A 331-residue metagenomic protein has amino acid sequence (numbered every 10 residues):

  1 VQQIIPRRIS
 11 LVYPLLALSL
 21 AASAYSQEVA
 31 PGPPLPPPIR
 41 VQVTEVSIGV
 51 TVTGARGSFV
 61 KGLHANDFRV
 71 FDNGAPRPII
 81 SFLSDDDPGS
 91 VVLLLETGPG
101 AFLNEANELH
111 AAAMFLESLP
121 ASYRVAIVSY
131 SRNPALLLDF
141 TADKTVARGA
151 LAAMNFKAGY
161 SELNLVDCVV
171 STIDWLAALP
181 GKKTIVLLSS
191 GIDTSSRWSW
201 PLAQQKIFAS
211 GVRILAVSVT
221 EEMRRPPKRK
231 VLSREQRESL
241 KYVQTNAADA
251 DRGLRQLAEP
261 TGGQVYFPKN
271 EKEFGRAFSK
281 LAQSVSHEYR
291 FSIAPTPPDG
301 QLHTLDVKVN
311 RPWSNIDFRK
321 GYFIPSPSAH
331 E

Functional and structural regions predicted by a protein language model:
V1-R7: N-terminal secretory signal peptides that target proteins for export/translocation
R8-S10, S233: Serine/threonine-rich low-complexity intrinsically disordered regions
S10-S23: Bacterial N-terminal signal peptides
Y25-E331: Scaffold/interface architecture of coatomer-like assemblies
